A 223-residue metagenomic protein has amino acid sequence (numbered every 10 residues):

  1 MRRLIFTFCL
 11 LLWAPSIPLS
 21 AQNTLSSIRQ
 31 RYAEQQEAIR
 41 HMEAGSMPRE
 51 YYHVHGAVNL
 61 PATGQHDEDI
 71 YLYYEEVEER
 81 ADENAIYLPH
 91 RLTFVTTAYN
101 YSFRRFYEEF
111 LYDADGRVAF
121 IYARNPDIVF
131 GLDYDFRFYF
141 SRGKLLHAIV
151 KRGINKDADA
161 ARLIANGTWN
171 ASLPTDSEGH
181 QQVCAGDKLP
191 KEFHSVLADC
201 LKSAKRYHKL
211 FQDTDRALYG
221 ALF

Functional and structural regions predicted by a protein language model:
M1-L4: Positively charged n-region of N-terminal signal peptides that target proteins for export
T7-F8, R105, D133: Short beta-strand-initiation
T7-S16: Bacterial N-terminal signal peptides
I17-A21: Sec/Tat signal peptide C-region and signal peptidase I cleavage site
Q22-R80, F130-F223: Long terminal segments
V54-V118: Short N-terminal edge-element motif at the start of the domain
T96-N100, Y122-P126, V150-R152: Beta-turn initiation residues at beta-strand->coil junctions
R117-F120, L145-L146: Short loop/beta submotifs within extracellular cysteine-rich repeat domains
